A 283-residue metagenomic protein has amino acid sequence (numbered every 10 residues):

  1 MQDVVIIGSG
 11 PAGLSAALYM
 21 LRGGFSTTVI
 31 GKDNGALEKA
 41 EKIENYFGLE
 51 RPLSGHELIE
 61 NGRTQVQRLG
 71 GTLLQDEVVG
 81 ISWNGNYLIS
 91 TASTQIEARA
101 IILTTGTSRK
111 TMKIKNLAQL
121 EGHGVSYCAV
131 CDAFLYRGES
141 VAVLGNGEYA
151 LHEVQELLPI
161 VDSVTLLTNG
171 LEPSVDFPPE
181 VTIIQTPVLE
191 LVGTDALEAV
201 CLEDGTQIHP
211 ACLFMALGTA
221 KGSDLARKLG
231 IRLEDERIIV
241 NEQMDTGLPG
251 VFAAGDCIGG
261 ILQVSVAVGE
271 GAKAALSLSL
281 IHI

Functional and structural regions predicted by a protein language model:
V4-E57, Q65, E139-P173: Beta1-alpha1 glycine-rich phosphate/pyrophosphate-binding loop at the start of Rossmann-like nucleotide-binding domains
L37, V66-N84, L88-S90, I96-A98 (+1 more regions): A Rossmann-like FAD-binding core segment of flavoenzymes
K39-A40, K113-A118, F134-Y136, P173-P179: Short loop/helix-cap segments at secondary-structure boundaries that form the rim of catalytic
L73-L135: Glycine/small-residue-rich loop that forms an oxyanion/phosphate-binding "nest" at active or ligand-binding sites
T104-G106, L144, A216-L217, C257: Short, well-ordered coil/turn residues at beta-beta hairpins and beta-strand->alpha-helix junctions within
K113, Q119-L135, G218-I261, K273: FAD-site-proximal beta/loop scaffold in flavoenzymes
H282-I283: Conserved small/polar residues in nucleotide/adenosyl-binding loops
